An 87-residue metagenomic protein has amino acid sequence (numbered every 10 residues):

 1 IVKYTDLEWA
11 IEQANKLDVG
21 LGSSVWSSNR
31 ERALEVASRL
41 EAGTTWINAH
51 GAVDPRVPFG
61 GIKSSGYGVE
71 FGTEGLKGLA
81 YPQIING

Functional and structural regions predicted by a protein language model:
I1-G87: Conserved C-terminal structural/oligomerization subdomain of aldehyde/semialdehyde dehydrogenase
